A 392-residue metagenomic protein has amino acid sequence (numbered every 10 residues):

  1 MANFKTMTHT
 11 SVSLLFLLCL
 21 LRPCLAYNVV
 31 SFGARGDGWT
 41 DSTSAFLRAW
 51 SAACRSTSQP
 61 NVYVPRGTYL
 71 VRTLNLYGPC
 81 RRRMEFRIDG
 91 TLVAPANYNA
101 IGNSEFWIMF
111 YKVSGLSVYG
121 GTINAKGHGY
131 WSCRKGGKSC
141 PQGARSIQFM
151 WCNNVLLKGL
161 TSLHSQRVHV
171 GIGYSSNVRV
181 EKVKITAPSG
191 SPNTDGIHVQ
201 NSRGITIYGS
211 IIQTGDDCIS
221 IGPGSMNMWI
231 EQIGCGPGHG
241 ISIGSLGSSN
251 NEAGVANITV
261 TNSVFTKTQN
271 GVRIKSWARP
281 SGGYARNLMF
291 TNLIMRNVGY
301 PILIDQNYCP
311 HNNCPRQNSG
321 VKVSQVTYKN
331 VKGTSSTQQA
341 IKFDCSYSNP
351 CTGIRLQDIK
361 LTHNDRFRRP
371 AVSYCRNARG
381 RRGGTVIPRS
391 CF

Functional and structural regions predicted by a protein language model:
A2-F392: Extracellular/periplasmic carbohydrate-active domains that bind, remodel, or depolymerize complex polysaccharides
